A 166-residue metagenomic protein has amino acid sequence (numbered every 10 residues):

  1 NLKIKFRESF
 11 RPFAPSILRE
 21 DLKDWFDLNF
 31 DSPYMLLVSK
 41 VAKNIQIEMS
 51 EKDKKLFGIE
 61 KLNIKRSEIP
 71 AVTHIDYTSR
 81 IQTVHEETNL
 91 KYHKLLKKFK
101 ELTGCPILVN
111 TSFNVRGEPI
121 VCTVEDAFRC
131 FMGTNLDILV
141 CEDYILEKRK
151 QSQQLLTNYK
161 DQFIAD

Functional and structural regions predicted by a protein language model:
N1-D166: Flexible beta->alpha loop and helix N-cap segments adjacent to enzyme active/binding sites
